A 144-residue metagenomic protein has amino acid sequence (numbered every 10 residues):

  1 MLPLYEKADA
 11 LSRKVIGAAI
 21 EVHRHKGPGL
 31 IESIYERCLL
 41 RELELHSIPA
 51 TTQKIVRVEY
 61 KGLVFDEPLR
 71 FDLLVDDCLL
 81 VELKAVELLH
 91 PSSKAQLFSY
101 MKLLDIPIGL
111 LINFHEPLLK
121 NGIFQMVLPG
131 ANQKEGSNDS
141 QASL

Functional and structural regions predicted by a protein language model:
M1-P49, K120, Q125-L144: Solvent-exposed, charged helical/coil patches that constitute nucleic-acid or partner-interaction surfaces
E6, A10, L30, I34 (+2 more regions): Residues at secondary-structure transition points
G27, A50, F71-L89, Y100: Conserved catalytic cores of phosphodiester-cleaving nucleases, focusing on short active-site segments
C38, L45, D66-R70, L74-C78 (+1 more regions): Short connector loops at helix/strand junctions that flank enzyme active sites, especially segments positioning acidic
E44-K61: A short acidic/basic microdomain associated with nuclease active sites
K54-V56, F71-L73, I123: A structural signal for short, well-ordered beta-strand segments
Y60-D66, K120: Acidic pyrophosphate-coordinating catalytic loop
K84-L144: Nucleic-acid nuclease catalytic cores
